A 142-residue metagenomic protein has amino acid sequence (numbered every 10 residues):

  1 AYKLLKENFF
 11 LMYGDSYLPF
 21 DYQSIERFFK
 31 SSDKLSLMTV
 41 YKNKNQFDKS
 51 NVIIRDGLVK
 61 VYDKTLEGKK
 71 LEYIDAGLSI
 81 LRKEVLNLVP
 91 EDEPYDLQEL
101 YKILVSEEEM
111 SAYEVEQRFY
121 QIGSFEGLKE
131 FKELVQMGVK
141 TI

Functional and structural regions predicted by a protein language model:
A1, D15, V52, R82: Residue-level signal for inorganic ion chemistry
A1-N8: Active-site nucleotide-sugar/metal-binding loop of Leloir-type enzymes
F9-F10, Y17, Q23-K30, K44-Q46 (+1 more regions): Catalytic-core segments of class I nucleotidyltransferases/pyrophosphorylases that form NMP-activated intermediates
S32-K42: A short, conserved acidic/glycine-rich loop-to-beta-strand motif that forms the donor nucleotide-sugar/metal
K49-G57: Acceptor/aglycone-binding surface of glycosyltransferases and processive sugar-polymer synthases
